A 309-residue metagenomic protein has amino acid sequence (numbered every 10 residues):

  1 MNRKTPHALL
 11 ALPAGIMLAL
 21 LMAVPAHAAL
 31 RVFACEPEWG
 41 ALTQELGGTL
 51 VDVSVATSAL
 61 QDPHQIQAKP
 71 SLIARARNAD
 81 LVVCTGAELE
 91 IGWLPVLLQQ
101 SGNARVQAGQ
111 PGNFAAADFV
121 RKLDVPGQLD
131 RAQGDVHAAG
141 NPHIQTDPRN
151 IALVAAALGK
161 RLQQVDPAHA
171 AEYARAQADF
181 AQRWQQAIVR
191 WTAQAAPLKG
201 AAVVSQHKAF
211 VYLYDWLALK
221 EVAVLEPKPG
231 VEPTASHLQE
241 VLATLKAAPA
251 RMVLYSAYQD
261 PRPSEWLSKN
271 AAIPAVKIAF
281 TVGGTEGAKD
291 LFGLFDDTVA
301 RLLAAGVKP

Functional and structural regions predicted by a protein language model:
M1-A8: N-terminal secretory signal peptides that target proteins for export/translocation
L10-P25: Bacterial N-terminal signal peptides
A28-P309: Extracytoplasmic metal-acquisition and chelation regions
